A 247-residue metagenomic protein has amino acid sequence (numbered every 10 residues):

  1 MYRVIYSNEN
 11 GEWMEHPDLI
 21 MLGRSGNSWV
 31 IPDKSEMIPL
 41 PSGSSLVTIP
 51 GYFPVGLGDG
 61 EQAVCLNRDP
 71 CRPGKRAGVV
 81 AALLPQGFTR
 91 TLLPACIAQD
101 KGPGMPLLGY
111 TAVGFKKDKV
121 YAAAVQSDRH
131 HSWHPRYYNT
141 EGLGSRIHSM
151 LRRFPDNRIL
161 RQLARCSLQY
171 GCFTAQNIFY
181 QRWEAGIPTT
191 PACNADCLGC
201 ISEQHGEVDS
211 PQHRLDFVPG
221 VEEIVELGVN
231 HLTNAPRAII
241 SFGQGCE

Functional and structural regions predicted by a protein language model:
M1-D100: Short Lys/Arg-enriched alpha/beta "domain-start" segment
R72-P73, A77-H130, P135: Glycine-rich beta-alpha loop elements in corrinoid/cobalamin-binding modules across cobalamin-dependent enzymes
L108-I187, Q204-P211: N-terminal [4Fe-4S]-dependent radical SAM core
S149-L151, A192-C193, L227: Short acidic/polar alpha-helix capping motifs at helix-coil junctions
F173-T189, I201-E247: Conserved Radical SAM active-site core
C193-I201: The canonical Cys-X-X-Cys-His
